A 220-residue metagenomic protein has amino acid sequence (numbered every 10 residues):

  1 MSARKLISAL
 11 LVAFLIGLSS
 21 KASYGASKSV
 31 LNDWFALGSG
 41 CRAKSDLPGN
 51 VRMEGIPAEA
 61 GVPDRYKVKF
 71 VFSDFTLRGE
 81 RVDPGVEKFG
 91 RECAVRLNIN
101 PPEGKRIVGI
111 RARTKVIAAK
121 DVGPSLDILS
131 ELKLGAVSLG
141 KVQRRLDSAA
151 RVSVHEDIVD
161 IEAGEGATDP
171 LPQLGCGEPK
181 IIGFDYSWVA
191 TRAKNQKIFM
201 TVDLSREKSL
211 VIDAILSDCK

Functional and structural regions predicted by a protein language model:
M1-A9: Bacterial N-terminal signal peptides that target proteins for export
A9-G17: Bacterial N-terminal signal peptides
A26-D83: N-terminal leader/pro-regions and domain N-caps
K69, H155-I198: Cysteine-clustered segments with highest specificity for TGF-beta superfamily mature ligands
E87-P102: Short beta-strands within extracellular/lumenal beta-sheet-rich domains
R106-A119: A short beta-strand element within beta-rich, extracytoplasmic domains of secreted/secretory-pathway proteins
V116-Q173: Short helix-loop boundary/capping segments
A190-K220: Proprotein-processing/basic-patch segments
